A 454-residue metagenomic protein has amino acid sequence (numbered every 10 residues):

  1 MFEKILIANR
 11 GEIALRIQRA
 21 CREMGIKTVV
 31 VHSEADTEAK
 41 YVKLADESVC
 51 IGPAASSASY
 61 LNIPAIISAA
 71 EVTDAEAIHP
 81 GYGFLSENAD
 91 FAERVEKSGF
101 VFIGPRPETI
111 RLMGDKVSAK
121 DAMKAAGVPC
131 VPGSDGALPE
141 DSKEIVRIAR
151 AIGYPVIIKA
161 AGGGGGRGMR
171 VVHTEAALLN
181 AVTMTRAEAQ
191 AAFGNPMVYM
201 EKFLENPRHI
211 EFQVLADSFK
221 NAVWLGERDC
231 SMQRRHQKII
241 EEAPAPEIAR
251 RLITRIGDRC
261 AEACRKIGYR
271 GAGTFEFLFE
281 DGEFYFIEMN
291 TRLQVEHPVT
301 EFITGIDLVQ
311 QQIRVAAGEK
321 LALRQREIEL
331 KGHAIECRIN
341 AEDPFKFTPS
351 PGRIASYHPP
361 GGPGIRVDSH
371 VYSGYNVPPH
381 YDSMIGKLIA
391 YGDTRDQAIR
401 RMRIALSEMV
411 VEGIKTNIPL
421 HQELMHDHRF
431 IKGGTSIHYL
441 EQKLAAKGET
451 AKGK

Functional and structural regions predicted by a protein language model:
M1-A126, D135-R147, Q397: ATP-binding N-terminal substructure of ATP-dependent carboxylate-amine bond-forming enzymes
I7-E23, S48, E71-T73, E96 (+4 more regions): ATP-dependent carboxylate activation and anion-phosphoryl transfer catalytic cores that bind Mg-ATP to form
V29, H79, V101-I103, V131 (+3 more regions): Structural detector of well-ordered beta-strand residues that form the stable sheet scaffold of enzyme domains
A55, T109, G162-G165, R292-E296: A short, flexible beta-alpha/helix-coil linker loop
G81-F84, R106-I110, S134-A137, G166-V171 (+3 more regions): Conserved short loop/turn motifs at secondary-structure junctions
V117, G163-R167, L330-G332: Conserved A3 ("GATE") glycine/threonine-rich loop of ANL adenylate-forming enzymes
A122, Y154, R167, A187 (+1 more regions): N-terminal phosphate-binding caps/lids of nucleotide- and nucleic-acid-binding domains
Y154-A161: Conserved anion/nucleotide-ligand pocket segment
